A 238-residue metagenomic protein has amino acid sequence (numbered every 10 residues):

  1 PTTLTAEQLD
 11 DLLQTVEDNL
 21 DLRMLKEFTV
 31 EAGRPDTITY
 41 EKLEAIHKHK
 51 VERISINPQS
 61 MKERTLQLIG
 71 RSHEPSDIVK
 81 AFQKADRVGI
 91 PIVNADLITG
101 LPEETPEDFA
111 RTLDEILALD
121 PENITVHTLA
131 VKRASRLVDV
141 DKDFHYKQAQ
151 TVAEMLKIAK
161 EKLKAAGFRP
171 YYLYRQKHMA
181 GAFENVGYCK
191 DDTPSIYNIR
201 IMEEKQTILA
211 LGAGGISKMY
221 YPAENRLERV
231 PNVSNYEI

Functional and structural regions predicted by a protein language model:
P1, E63-L66, V126, A134 (+6 more regions): Generic secondary-structure boundary/loop-capping signal
P1-A159: Conserved non-cysteine loop/helix-boundary elements of the Radical SAM core domain that shape
L12, M155, Q176, N232-I238: Alpha-helical structural motif
Y40, L137, F183-E184, Y221: Short, well-ordered secondary-structure micro-motifs
A45-R53, A85, Y172, Q176-E184 (+1 more regions): A broadly tuned preference for mixed-charge, low-complexity surface segments
G100, H178, G214-S217: Short, glycine-/Ser/Thr-/acidic-enriched flexible segments
L113-L117, P121-N123, V138-I208: Active-site capping/gating regions of soluble enzymes
G187-I238: Radical SAM enzyme core and accessory elements
